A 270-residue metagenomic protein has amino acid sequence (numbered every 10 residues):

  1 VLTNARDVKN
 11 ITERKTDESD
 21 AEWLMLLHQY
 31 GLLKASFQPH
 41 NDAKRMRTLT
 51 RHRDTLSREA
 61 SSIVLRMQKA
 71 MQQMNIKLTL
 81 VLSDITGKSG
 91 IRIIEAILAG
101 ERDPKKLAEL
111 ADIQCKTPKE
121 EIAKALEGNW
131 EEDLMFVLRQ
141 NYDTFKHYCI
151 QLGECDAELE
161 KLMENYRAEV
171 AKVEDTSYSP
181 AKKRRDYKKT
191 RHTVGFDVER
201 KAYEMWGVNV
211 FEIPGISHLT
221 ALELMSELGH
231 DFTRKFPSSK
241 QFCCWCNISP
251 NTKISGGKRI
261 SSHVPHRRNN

Functional and structural regions predicted by a protein language model:
V1-N270: A detector of single, family-specific signature residues that are central to catalytic or substrate-handling motifs
